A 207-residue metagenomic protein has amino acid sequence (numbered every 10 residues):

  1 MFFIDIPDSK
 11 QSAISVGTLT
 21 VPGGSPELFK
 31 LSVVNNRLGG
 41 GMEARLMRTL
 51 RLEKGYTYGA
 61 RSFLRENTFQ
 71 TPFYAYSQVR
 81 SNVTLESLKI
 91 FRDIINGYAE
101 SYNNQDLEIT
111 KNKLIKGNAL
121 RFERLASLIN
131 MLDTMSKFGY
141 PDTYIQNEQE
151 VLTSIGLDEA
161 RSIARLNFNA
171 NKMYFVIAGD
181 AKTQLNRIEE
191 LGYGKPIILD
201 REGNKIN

Functional and structural regions predicted by a protein language model:
M1-D5, L157-R165, N169-N207: Proteolytic maturation boundary segments
M1-E43, I206-N207: His/Glu-based metal-binding/catalytic segments typifying zinc-dependent metallopeptidases
M1-Q11, R48-T57, T68, S101 (+2 more regions): Short acidic/His-enriched helical or mixed secondary-structure segments at domain edges of catalytic enzymes and some
P7-S9, L19-V21, G39-G40, F63-R65 (+4 more regions): Solvent-exposed coil/turn segments that connect beta secondary-structure elements in extracytoplasmic/periplasmic
S15-G17, L38-V79, L199: A structural supersecondary motif
V16, L31-V34, L50, A75 (+4 more regions): Buried hydrophobic packing residues in well-ordered domains
G17-G23, V33-R37, P72-N82, I95-S101 (+2 more regions): Second-shell loop/turn segments in exported
R65-R121, E189-Y193, E202-K205: M16/insulysin-pitrilysin zinc metalloprotease superfamily fold
